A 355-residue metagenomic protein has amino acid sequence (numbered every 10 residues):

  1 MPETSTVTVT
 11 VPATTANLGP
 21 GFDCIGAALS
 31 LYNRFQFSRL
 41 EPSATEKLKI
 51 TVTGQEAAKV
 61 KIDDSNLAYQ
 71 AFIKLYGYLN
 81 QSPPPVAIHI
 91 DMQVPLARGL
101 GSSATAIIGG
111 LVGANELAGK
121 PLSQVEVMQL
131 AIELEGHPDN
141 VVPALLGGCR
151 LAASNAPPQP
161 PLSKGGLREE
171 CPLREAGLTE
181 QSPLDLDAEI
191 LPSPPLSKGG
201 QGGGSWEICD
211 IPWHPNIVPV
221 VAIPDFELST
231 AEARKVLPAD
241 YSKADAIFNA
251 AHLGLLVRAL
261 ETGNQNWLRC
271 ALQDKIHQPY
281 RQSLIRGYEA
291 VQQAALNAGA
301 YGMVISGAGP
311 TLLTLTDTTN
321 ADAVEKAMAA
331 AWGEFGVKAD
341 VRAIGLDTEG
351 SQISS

Functional and structural regions predicted by a protein language model:
M1-R98, V112, E116, K120-L122 (+3 more regions): ATP-binding N-lobe of GHMP and related small-molecule kinases
D23-G26, I132-V142, W206-P212, V257 (+1 more regions): A generic local secondary-structure boundary/capping motif
S43-K47, T230, T319-K326: Short, conserved charged micro-motifs
S82-A156, L178, P183-E189, S205: Gly/Ser-rich oxyanion-binding loop with an adjacent helix/lid that shapes the negatively charged ligand pocket
S154, P224, T314-T318: Short beta-strand-to-loop capping motifs
K164-R168, E175-A176, K198-Q201: Glycine-biased, low-complexity coil/linker segments
H214-Q293, N297-G299: Acyltransferase
L260-S355: Glycine-rich, charge-dense phosphate/pyrophosphate-binding loop(s) and the adjacent flexible "lid"/catalytic subdomain
